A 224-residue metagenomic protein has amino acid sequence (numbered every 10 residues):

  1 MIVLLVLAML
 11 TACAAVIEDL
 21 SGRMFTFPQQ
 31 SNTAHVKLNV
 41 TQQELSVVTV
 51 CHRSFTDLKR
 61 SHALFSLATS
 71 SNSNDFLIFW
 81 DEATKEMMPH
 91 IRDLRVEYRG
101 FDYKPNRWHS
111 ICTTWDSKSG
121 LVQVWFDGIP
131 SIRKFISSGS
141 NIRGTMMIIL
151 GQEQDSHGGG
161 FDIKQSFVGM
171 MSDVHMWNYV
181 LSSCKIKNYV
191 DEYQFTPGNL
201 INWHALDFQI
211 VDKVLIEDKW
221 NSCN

Functional and structural regions predicted by a protein language model:
M1-N224: Extracellular glycan-associated modules
